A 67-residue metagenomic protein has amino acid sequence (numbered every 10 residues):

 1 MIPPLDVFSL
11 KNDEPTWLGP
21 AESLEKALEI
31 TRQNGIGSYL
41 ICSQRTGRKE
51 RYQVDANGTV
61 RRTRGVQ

Functional and structural regions predicted by a protein language model:
M1-T16, S43: Short aromatic-glycine-(Arg/Gly/Cys) micro-motifs in beta-strand/loop hairpins
P4, L10-K11, R32, Q53-D55: Intrinsically disordered, low-complexity peptide-like regions
E14-G19, R48-E50: Surface-exposed loop/edge segments in extracytoplasmic proteins
A21-S43: A short, charged, amphipathic alpha-helix used as a generic interaction element across diverse proteins
I36-Q67: Short, mixed-charge low-complexity intrinsically disordered segments
